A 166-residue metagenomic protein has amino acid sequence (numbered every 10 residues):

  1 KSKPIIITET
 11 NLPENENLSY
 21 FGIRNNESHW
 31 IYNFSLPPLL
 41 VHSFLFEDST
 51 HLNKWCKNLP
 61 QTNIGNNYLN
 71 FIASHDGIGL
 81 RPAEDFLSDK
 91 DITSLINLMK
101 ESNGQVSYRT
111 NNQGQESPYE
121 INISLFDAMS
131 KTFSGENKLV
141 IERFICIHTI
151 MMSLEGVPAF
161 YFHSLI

Functional and structural regions predicted by a protein language model:
K1-I166: Active-site and adjacent substrate-binding regions of carbohydrate-active enzymes
